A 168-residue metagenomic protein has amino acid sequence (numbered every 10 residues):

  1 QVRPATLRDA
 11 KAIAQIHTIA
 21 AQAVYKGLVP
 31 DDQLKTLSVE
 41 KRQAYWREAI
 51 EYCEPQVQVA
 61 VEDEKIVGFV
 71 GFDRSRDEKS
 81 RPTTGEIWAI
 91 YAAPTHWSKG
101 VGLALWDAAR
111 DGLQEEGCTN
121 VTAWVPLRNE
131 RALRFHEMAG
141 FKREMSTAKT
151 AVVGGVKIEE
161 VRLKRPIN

Functional and structural regions predicted by a protein language model:
V2, I87, I158-E160: Hydrophobic residues on conserved beta-strands that form the core of alpha/beta folds
P4-L7, T18-L28, D32-T95, L103-A108 (+3 more regions): Acetyl-CoA-dependent GNAT
I13: Hydrophobic pocket/interface hotspot
H17, E64, H136, F141: Conserved active-site tyrosine of GNAT-family acetyltransferases
R74, T122-P126, E137, K142-E159: Conserved catalytic-core motifs of GNAT/GCN5-like acyltransferases
G100: Glycine-rich phosphate-binding loop
L113-W124: Conserved GNAT acetyl-CoA-binding A-motif
K157-N168: Terminal substrate-recognition subdomain of acyl/acetyltransferases
